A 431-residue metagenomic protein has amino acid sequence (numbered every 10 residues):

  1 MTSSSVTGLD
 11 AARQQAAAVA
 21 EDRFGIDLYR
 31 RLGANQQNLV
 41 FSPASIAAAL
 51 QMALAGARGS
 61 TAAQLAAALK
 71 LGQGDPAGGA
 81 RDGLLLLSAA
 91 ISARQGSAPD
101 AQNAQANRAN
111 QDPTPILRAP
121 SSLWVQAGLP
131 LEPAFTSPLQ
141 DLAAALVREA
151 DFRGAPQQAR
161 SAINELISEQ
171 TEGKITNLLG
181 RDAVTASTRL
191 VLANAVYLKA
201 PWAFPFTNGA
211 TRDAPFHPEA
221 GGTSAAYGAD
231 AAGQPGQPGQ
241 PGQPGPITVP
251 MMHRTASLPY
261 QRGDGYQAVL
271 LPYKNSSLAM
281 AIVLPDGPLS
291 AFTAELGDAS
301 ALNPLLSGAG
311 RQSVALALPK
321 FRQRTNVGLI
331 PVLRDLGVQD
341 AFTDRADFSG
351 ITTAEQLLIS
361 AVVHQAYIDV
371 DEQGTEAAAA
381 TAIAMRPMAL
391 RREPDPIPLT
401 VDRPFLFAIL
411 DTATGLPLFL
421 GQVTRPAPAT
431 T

Functional and structural regions predicted by a protein language model:
M1-L65, A389-P394, Q422-V423: Flexible propeptides and autoinhibitory/regulatory segments associated with cysteine proteases
Q36, D75, L87-V283, A309-R391: Non-catalytic, conformational "gating/processing" segments within enzyme and secreted inhibitor domains
V40, A279-I282, A408, F419-L420: Structural recognition of the beta-strand scaffold that forms the well-ordered cores of secreted hydrolase catalytic
L65-D75, T430: Primarily short, surface-exposed interaction patches in extracytoplasmic proteins
L65-L69, F206-P215, T293-S300: Short Gly/aromatic-enriched secondary-structure transition segments
T255-L258, P288-A291, R386-P387, P426-T430: A short local loop/turn or secondary-structure capping micro-motif enriched for an aromatic residue
S276-L278, P285-G310: Internal alpha/beta scaffold segment
A361-T431: C-terminal soluble interaction/assembly domains
